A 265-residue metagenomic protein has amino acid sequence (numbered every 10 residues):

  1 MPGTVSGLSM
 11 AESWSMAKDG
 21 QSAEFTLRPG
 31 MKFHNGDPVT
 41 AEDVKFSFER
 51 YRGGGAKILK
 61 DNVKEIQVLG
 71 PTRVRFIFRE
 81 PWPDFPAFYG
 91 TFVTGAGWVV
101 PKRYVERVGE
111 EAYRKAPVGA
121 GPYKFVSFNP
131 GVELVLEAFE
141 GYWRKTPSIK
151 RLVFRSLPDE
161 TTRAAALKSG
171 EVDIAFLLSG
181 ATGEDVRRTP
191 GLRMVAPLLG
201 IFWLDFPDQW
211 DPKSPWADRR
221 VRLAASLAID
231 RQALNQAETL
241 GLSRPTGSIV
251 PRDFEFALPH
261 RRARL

Functional and structural regions predicted by a protein language model:
M1-K18, E49, V118-G119: N-terminal lobe/hinge region of extracytoplasmic solute-binding protein
T26, I58-Y104: Surface-exposed binding/hinge segments that line and control ligand-binding clefts or catalytic entry sites
R28, R50, E111, F139-D185 (+1 more regions): Ligand-site clamp/hinge motif
K60-N62, E184-P197: Ligand-binding "clamshell"
F92-P147, R151, T161: Gly/Pro-rich hinge or "lid" segments in bacterial periplasmic/extracellular proteins
E137-E140, L199-V221: A bilobed periplasmic-binding-protein/Venus flytrap-type ligand-binding module shared by bacterial periplasmic
P212, P245-L265: Structural transition elements
